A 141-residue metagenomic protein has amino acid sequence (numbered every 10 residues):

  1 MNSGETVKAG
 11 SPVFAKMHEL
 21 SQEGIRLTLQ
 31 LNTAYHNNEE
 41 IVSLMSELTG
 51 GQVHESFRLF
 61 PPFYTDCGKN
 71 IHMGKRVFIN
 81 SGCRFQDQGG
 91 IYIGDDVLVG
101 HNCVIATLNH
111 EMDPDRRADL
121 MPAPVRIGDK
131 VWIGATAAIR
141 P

Functional and structural regions predicted by a protein language model:
M1-S56: Terminal amphipathic alpha-helical/low-complexity segments used for targeting or macromolecular assembly
E47-L48, I71-M73: Short, T/G/N/S-enriched strand-turn elements that build extracellular solenoid repeat scaffolds
E55, F60-P61, D66-C67, G74-K75 (+8 more regions): Left-handed beta-helix
H110: Histidine-centered active-site/metal-ligand motif
D115-R117: Flexible, solvent-exposed loop segments that connect beta-strands
D119-M121: Replace "Gram-negative outer membrane beta-barrel proteins" with "bacterial and organellar outer membrane beta-barrel
